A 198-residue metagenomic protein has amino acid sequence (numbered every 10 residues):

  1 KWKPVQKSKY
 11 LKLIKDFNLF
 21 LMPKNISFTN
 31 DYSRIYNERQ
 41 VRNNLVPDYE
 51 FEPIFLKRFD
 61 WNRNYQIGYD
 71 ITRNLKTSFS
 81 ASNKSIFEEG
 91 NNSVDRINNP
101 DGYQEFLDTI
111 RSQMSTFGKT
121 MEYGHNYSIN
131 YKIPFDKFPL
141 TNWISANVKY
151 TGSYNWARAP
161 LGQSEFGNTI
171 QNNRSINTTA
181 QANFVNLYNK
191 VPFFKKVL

Functional and structural regions predicted by a protein language model:
K1, F51, Q66, D70-T72 (+2 more regions): Extended amphipathic alpha-helical scaffold segments
K1, W61-Y65, Y123-Y131, R174-A182: Hydrophobic, lipid-facing positions within transmembrane beta-strands of outer-membrane proteins
K1-F28, G68-F79, I133-A146, N186-L198: Short loop/turn motifs that connect adjacent beta-strands in outer-membrane beta-barrel proteins
L21, I54-D60, D70, G118-N126 (+2 more regions): Transmembrane beta-barrel outer-membrane domains
N30-E38, A81-F87, Y150-R158, F184-N186: Transmembrane beta-strands of outer-membrane beta-barrel pores
E38-D48, E88-N98, A157-E165, V191-K195: Outer-membrane beta-barrel translocator domains and adjoining extracellular loop/strand segments of Gram-negative
D48-P53, I110-F117, G162-I170: Extracellular loop and loop/strand-boundary signature of outer-membrane beta-barrel proteins
S164-N186: Short secondary-structure subsegments characteristic of cysteine-rich extracellular domains
